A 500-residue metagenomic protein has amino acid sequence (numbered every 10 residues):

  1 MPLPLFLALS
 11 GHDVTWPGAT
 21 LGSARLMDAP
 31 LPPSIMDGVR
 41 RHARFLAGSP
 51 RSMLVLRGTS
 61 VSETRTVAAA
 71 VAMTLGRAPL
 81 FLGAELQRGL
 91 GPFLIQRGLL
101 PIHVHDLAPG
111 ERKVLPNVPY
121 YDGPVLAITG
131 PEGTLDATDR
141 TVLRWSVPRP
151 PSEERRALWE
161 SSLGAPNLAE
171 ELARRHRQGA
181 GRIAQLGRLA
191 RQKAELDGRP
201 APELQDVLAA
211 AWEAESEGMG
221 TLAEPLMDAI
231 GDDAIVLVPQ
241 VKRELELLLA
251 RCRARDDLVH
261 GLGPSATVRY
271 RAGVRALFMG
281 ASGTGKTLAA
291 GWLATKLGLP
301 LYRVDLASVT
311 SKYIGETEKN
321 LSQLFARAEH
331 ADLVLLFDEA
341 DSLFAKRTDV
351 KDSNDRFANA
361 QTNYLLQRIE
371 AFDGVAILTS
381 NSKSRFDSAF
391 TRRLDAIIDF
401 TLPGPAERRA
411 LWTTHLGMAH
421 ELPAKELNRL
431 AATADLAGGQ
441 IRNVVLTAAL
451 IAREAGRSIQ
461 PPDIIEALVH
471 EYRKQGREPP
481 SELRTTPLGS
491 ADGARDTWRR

Functional and structural regions predicted by a protein language model:
M1-P79, E85-G91, D122-R500: AAA+ P-loop ATPase motor domain of ring mechanoenzymes
G76-R112: A short, well-structured beta->alpha microelement
G110-L115, E171-R175: Large, well-folded core regions of big proteins
N117-P119: A general structural signal for short secondary-structure junctions and capping/turn motifs
